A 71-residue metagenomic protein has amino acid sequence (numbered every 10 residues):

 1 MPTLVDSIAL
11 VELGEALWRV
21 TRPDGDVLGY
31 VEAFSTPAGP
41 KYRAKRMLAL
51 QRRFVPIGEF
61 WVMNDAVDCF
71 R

Functional and structural regions predicted by a protein language model:
M1-P23, L50-I57: Negatively charged, low-complexity tracts enriched in Asp/Glu with abundant Ser/Thr
L17, V27, A38, N64-V67: A broad, structure-centric signal for solvent-exposed, well-ordered loop/edge residues that line or flank functional
L28-R53: Short aromatic-glycine-(Arg/Gly/Cys) micro-motifs in beta-strand/loop hairpins
A49-R71: A short, charged, amphipathic alpha-helix used as a generic interaction element across diverse proteins
